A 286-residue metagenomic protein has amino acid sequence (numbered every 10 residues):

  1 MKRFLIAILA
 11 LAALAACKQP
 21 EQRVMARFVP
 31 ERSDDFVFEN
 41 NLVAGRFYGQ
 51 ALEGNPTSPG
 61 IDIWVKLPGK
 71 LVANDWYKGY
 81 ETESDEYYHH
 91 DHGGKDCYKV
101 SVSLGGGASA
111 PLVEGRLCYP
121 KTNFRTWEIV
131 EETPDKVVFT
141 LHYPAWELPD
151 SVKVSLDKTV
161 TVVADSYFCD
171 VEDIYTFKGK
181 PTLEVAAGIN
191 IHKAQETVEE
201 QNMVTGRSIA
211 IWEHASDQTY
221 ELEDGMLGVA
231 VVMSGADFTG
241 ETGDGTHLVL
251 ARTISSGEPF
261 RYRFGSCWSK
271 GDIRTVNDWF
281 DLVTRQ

Functional and structural regions predicted by a protein language model:
M1-F4: Positively charged n-region of N-terminal signal peptides that target proteins for export
L14-A16: C-terminal motif of bacterial Sec signal peptides marking the signal peptidase cleavage site
P20-C118: Solvent-exposed N-terminal domain segments of exported/luminal and surface proteins
L67-L71, M203-A236: A recognition module on extended beta-rich or small alphabeta surfaces enriched in W/G with H and D/E
D85-V163: Extended, loop-rich substrate-binding clefts of extracytoplasmic carbohydrate-active enzymes
E128-D135, A164-D165, T176-L183, Y220 (+1 more regions): A short, structured loop/turn motif at beta-sheet edges
L156, Y167-N202: Acidic (Asp/Glu-rich), glycine- and aromatic
L227-Q286: Beta-strand-rich recognition/accessory modules
